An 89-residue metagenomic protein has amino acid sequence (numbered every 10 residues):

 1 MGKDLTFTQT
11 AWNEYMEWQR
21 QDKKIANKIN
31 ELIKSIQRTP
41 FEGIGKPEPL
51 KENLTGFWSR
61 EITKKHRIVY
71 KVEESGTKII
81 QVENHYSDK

Functional and structural regions predicted by a protein language model:
G2-D4, T10-N27, I44, K51 (+2 more regions): Enriched for short, Lys/Arg-rich terminal
A26-T39, I44: Compact soluble domain cores
T39, E48, E52: Short glycine- and Lys/Arg-enriched binding-loop motifs that mark or flank ligand-binding interfaces
